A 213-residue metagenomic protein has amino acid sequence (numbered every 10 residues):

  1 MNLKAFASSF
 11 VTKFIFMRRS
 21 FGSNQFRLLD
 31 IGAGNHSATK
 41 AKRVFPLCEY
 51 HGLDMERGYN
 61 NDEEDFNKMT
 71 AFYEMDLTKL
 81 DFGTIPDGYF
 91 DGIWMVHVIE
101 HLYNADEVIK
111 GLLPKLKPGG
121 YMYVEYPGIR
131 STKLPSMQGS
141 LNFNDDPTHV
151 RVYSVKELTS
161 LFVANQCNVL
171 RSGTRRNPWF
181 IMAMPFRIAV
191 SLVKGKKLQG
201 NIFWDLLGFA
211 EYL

Functional and structural regions predicted by a protein language model:
M1-G88, G92-W94, D106-I109, G173-R175 (+1 more regions): Conserved N-terminal segment of class I S-adenosyl-L-methionine
T78, G92, Y103-K117, Y121-L213: S-adenosyl-L-methionine-dependent methyltransferase catalytic module, highlighting the catalytic core
V96-I99: Residues lining the SAM
